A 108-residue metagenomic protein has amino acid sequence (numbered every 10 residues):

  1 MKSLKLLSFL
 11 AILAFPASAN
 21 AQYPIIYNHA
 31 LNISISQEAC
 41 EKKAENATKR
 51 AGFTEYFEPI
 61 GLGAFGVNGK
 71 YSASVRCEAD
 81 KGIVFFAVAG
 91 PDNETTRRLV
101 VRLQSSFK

Functional and structural regions predicted by a protein language model:
M1-L7: Bacterial N-terminal signal peptides that target proteins for export
S8, P24-I26, P59: Short, solvent-exposed coil/turn segments
A11-A14: Repetitive helical segments and hydrophobic/amphipathic motifs
P16-S18: N-terminal signal peptide c-region/cleavage motif recognized by signal peptidases
N20-A51: Terminal, regulation- and interaction-focused segments at domain boundaries
K49-T54, K70-S74: Short small/polar-residue motifs
F53-L62: Surface-exposed patches in mature extracellular/periplasmic domains of secreted proteins
A64-K108: Mid-chain, structured segments of secreted extracytoplasmic proteins
